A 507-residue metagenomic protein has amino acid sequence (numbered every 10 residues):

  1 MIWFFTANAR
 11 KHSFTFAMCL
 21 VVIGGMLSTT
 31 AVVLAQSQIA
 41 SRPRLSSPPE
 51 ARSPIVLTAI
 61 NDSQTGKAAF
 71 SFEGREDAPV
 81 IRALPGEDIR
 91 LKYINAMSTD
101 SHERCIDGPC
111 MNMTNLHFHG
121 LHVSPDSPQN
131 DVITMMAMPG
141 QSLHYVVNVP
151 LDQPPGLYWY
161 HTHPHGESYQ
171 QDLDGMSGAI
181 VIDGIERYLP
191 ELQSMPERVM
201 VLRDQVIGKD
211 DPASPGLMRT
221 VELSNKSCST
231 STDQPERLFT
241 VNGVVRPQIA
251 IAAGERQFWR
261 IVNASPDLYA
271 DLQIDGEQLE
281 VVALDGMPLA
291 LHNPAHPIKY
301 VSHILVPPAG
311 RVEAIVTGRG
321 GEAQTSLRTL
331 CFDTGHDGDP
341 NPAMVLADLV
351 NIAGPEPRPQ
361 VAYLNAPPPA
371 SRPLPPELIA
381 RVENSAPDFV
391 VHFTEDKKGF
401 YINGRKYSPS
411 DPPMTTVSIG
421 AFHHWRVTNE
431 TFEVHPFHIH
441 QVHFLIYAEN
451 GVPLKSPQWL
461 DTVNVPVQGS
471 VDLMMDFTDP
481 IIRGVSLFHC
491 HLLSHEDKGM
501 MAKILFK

Functional and structural regions predicted by a protein language model:
M1-R10: N-terminal secretory signal peptides that target proteins for export/translocation
A17-S28: Bacterial N-terminal signal peptides
L27, A31-A137, S142-H144, V221-W259 (+4 more regions): N-terminal, post-signal-peptide metal-ligating segments of extracellular/periplasmic oxidoreductases, dominated by
V33-I60, L173-R203, I207-G208, L289-V434 (+1 more regions): Extended terminal and domain-junction accessory segments
I81-A83, G108, N112-Q153, V245 (+4 more regions): Extracytoplasmic beta-sandwich strand-turn segments characteristic of Greek-key/jelly-roll folds
D100-D107, N112-N115, D174, L268-D275 (+1 more regions): Short, hydrophobic/aromatic beta-strand segments
V123-M138, P215-P369, V452-L454: Histidine- and aromatic-rich segments of cupredoxin/plastocyanin-like copper-binding domains
P150-Y188: Hydrophobic or amphipathic alpha-helical targeting/insertion segments
